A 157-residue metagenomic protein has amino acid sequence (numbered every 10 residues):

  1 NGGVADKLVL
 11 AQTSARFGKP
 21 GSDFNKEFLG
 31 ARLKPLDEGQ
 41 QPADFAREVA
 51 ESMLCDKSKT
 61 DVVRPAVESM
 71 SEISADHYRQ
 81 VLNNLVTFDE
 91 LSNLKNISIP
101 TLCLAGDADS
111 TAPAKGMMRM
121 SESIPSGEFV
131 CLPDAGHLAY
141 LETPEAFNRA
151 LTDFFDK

Functional and structural regions predicted by a protein language model:
N1-E38: Flexible "cap/lid" loop of the alpha/beta hydrolase fold
V9, L102-L104, V130: Conserved hydrophobic packing residues within short motifs/helices of P-loop NTPase cores of ABC-family ATPases
Q12-T13, L85, D134: Active-site loop/turn elements of alpha/beta-hydrolase fold enzymes, especially the short glycine-/histidine-rich
K19-K26, E38-K95: Conserved alpha/beta-hydrolase catalytic His-Asp/Glu region
I97, C103-A105, D109: Short beta-strand/loop motif that positions the catalytic acidic residue of the alpha/beta-hydrolase fold
S110-G116: Conserved alpha/beta-hydrolase "acid-adjacent" motif
M118-G127: Active-site-adjacent alpha-helix of alpha/beta-hydrolase-fold enzymes
S126-K157: Catalytic active-site module of serine/aspartate enzymes centered on a nucleophile-bearing elbow/loop
